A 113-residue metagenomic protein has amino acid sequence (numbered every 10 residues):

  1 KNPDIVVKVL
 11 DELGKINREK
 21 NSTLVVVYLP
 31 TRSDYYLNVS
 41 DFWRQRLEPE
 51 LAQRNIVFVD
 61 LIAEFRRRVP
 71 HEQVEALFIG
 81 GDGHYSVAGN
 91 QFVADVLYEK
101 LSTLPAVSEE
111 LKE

Functional and structural regions predicted by a protein language model:
K1-R66, K100: Conserved, well-ordered alpha-helix/loop/beta-strand core segments that scaffold catalytic motifs
V39, E72-Q73, K112: Charge-rich, low-complexity amphipathic helices in intrinsically disordered tails/linkers adjacent to domains
A52, P70-H71, A106: Generic surface-pattern signal
V57, I79-E113: Histidine-centered active-site loop/cap adjacent to the catalytic His in serine esterases/O-acetyl transfer systems
E72-G80: Short glycine/proline- and charge-enriched loop/turn segments that cap or connect secondary-structure elements
